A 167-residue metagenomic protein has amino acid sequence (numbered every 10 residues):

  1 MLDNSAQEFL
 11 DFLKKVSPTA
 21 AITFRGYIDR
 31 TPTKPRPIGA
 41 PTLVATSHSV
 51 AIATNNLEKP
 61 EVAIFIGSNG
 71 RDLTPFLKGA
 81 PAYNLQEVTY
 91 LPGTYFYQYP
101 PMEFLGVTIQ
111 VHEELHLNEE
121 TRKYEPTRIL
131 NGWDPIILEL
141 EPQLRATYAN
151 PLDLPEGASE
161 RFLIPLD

Functional and structural regions predicted by a protein language model:
M1-D167: Mono-ADP-ribosyltransferase
